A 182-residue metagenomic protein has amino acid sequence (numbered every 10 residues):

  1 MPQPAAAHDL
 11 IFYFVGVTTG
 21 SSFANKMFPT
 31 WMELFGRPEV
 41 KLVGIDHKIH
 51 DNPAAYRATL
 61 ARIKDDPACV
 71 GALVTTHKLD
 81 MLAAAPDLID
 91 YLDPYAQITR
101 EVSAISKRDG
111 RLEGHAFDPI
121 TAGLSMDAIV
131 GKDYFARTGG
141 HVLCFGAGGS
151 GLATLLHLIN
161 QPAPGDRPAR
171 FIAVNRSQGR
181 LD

Functional and structural regions predicted by a protein language model:
P2-K132: Phosphate/diphosphate ligand-binding glycine-rich loop within oxidoreductases
A5-A7, F135-R137, D166: Short, flexible coil/linker segments at domain boundaries that flank nucleotide/cofactor-interacting
I11, H141, P168-R170: Residues at the starts of beta-strands that form the adenosine-phosphate
F14, V142-C144, A173: Hydrophobic Val/Ile/Leu positions in short beta-strands of Rossmann-like dinucleotide-binding domains
V17, G146-G148: Glycine-rich Rossmann-fold phosphate-binding loop(s) that bind the pyrophosphate of adenine dinucleotide cofactors
G151-L152: N-terminal Rossmann-fold NAD(P) dinucleotide-binding loop
L155, I159-A163: Gly/Ala-rich phosphate-binding loop of Rossmann-like dinucleotide-binding domains, activating on the conserved
A163-D182: NAD(P)-binding Rossmann-fold cofactor-contacting core
